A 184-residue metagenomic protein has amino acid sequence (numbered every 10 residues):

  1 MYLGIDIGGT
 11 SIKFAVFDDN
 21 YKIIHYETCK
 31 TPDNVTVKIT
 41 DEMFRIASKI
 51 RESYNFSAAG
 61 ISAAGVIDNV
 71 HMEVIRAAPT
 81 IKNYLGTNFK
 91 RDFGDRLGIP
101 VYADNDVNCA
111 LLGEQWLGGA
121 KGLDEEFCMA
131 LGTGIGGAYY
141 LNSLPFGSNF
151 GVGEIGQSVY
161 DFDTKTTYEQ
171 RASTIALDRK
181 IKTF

Functional and structural regions predicted by a protein language model:
Y2-A63: Conserved phosphate-binding loops in N-terminal lobes of ATP-dependent enzymes of the actin/Hsp70/sugar-kinase
D6, D106, G132: Active-site glycine-centered loops adjacent to acidic/histidine catalytic or metal-binding residues that shape
G8, N20, V70-H71, N142: Residue-level recognition of short loop/turn positions
A15-F17, T28, V35-T36, Y102 (+1 more regions): Glycine/GP-enriched mid-protein hinge/lid loop-to-helix segment characteristic of carbohydrate kinases
I23, V74, L144-F146: Hydrophobic "anchor" residues
T36-F44, S48, A58-A59, I67-E125: Glycine-rich phosphate-binding loop and adjoining helix at the ATP-binding site of ATP-dependent phosphoryl-transfer
A64-I67, G132-G134: Short glycine-rich anion-binding loops that position phosphate/pyrophosphate groups of nucleotides and phosphorylated
